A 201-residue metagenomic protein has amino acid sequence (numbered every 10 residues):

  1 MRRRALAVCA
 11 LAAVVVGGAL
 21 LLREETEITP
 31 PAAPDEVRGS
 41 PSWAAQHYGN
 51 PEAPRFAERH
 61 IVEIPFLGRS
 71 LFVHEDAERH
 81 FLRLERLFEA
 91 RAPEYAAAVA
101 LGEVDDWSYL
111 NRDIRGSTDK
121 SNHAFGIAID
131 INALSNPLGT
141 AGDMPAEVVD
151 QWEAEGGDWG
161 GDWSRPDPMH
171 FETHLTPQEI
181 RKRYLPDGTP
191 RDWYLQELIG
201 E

Functional and structural regions predicted by a protein language model:
M1-A10: N-terminal Sec-pathway targeting helices
A10-V16: Hydrophobic helical h-region of N-terminal Sec-dependent signal peptides in bacterial secretory/periplasmic proteins
G17-T29: C-terminal region of N-terminal signal peptides and the immediate post-cleavage residues of exported proteins
I28-W43, A57-I61, D105-T118, I127: Cell-wall polysaccharide-cleaving catalytic domain and substrate-binding groove, primarily in peptidoglycan/chitin
G39-L101: Active-site acidic/histidine clusters and adjacent loop/turn architecture that either coordinate catalytic ions
L82, S108-N111, M169-E172: Short, solvent-exposed polar/charged micro-motifs at secondary-structure junctions
E85-I127: Active-site-adjacent loop/helix surface patches within enzyme catalytic domains that shape the substrate-binding cleft
G116-F125, I129-E201: Catalytic cores and adjacent binding grooves of peptidoglycan-active enzymes
